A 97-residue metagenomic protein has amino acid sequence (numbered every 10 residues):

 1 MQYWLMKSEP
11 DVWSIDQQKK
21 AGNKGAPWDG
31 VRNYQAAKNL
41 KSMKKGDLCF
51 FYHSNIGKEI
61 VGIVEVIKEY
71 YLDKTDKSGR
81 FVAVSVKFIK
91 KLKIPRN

Functional and structural regions predicted by a protein language model:
M1-K45: Compositionally biased, charged N-terminal/linker segments
W4, I60-G62: Short beta-strand segments
P10, N55, K90-L92: A broadly conserved detector of short glycine/acidic/proline-rich loop/turn motifs that flank catalytic sites and bind
D11, G57, L72: Surface-exposed, flexible loop/turn segments at secondary-structure boundaries
N33, A37-S42, F51, G79-F88: Domain-scale selection of a single, long terminal region that carries the protein's primary operational module
Y52-K58: Short, charged beta-turn/beta-strand-edge "cap" motif at the junction between a beta-strand and an adjacent loop
G62-N97: Aromatic- and Lys/Arg-enriched surface recognition patch
